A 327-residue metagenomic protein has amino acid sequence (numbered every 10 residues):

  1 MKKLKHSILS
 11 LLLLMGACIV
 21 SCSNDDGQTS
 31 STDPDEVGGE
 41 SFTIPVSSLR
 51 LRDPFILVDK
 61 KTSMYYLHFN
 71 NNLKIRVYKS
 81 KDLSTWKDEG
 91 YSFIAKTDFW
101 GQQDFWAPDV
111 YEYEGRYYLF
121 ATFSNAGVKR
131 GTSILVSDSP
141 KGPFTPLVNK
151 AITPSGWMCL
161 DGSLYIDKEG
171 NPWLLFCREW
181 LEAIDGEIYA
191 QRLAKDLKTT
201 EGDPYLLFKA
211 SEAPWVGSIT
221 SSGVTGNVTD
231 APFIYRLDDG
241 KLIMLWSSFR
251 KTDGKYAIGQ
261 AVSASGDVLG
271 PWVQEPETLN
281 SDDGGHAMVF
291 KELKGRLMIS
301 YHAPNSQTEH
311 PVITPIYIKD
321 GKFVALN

Functional and structural regions predicted by a protein language model:
M1-D33: Bacterial Sec-dependent N-terminal signal peptides
C22-N327: Carbohydrate-active catalytic/glycan-binding domains of CAZyme proteins, especially the secreted or lumenal ectodomains
